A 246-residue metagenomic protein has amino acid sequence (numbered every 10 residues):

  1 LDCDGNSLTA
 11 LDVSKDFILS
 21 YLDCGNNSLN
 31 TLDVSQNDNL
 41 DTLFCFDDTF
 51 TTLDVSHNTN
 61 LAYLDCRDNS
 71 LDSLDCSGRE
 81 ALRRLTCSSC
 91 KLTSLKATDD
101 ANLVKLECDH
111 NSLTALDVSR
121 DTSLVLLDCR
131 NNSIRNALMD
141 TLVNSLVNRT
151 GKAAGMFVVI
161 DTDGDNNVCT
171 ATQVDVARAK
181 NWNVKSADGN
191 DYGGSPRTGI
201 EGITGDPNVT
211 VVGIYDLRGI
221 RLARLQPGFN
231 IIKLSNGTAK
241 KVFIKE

Functional and structural regions predicted by a protein language model:
D2-S7, I18-S28, N39, F44-T49 (+7 more regions): Concave beta-strand-loop units of leucine-rich repeat
V13-D16, V34-D38, V55-N58, C76-R79 (+2 more regions): Hydrophobic anchor residues at the C-terminal helix/turn of individual leucine-rich repeat
R130, I134-N148, Q173, R178-N183: Intrinsic low-complexity/IDR segments
T172-G199: A recurrent domain-boundary module in secreted/ectodomain proteins
K180, Q226-N230: A glycine-anchored, Pro-Gly-centered beta-turn/N-cap motif
G193-R221: Residue-level detector of functionally pivotal "anchor" positions at catalytic/ligand-binding pockets or at interdomain
I232-E246: C-terminal tail/sorting-segment detector
